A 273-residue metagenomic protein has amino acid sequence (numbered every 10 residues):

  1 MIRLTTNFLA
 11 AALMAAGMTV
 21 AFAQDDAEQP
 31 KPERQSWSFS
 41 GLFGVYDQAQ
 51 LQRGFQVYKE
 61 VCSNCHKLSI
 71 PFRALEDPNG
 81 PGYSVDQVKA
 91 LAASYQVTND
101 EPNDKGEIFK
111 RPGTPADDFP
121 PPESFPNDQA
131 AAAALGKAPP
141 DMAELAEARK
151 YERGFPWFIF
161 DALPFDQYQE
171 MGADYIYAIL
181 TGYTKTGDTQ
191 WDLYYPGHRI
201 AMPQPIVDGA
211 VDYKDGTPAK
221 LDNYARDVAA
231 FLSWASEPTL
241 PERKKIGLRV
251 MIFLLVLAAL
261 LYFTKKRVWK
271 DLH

Functional and structural regions predicted by a protein language model:
M1-A10: Bacterial N-terminal signal peptides that target proteins for export
M18-A23: Sec/Tat signal peptide C-region and signal peptidase I cleavage site
Q29-Q56, K67-V85, G216-P218, A225 (+1 more regions): Electrostatic cytochrome c docking/interface patches
G41, P71-F72, V85-D118: Acidic/histidine-rich catalytic neighborhood
Q56-K67, D117-F125, A138-E147, A178 (+1 more regions): C-type cytochrome heme c attachment motif
K137-D188: Acidic, glycine-rich loop-and-strand cores that form catalytic or ligand-binding grooves in diverse globular domains
Y194-P196, I200-E237: Extended, hydrophilic extramembrane loops/domains of integral membrane proteins
R243-L248, I252-H273: Juxtamembrane interface at the cytosolic side of transmembrane helices
